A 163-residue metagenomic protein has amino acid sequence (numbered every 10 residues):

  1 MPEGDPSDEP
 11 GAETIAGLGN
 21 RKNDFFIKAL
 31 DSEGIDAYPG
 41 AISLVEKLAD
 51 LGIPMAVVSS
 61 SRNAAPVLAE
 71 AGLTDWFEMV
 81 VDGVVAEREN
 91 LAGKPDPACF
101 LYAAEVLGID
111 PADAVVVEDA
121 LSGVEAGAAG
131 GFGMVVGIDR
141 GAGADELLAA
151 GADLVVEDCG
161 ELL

Functional and structural regions predicted by a protein language model:
M1-L30, K47: A metal-dependent, Asp-based hydrolase signature
P6-P10, I42, G83-A86: Short linear capping/connector segments at secondary-structure termini
E9-E13, S32-I35, P39, N90-P95 (+1 more regions): Residues at secondary-structure transition points
P10-T14, L18, G40, S60 (+1 more regions): Short, conserved alpha-helical segments within structured domains
D24, E33, N63-A64: A short acidic, glycine/proline-enriched capping/turn motif at secondary-structure boundaries, especially helix N-cap
D24, S43, A98: Active-site phosphate/pyrophosphate-handling residues
I27-V57: Short, acidic loop-to-helix structural element flanking the phosphoryl-transfer center in phosphate-processing enzymes
E46-K47, S61-L163: Asp-based, Mg2+/Mn2+-dependent phosphohydrolase catalytic module
